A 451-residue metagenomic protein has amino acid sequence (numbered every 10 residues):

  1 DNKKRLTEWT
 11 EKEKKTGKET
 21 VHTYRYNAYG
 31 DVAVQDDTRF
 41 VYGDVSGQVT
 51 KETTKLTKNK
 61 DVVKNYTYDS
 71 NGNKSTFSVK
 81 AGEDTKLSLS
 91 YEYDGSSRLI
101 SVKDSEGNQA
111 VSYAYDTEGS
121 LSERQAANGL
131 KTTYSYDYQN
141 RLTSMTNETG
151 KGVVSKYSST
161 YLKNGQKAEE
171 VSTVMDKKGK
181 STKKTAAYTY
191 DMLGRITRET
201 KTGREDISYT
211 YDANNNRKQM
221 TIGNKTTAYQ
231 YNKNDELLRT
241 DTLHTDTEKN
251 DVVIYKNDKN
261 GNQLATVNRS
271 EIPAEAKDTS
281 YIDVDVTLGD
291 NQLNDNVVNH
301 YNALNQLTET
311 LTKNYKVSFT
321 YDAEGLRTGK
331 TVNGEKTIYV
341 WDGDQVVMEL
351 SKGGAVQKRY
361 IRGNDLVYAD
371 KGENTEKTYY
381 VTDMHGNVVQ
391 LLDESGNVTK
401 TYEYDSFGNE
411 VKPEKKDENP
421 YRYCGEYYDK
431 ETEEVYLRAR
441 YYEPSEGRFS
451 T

Functional and structural regions predicted by a protein language model:
D1, N27, G43-D44, D69 (+18 more regions): Short, acidic, Ser/Thr-enriched surface-loop or helix-capping motifs
D1-N2, E8-T16, H22-Y24, A33-F40 (+21 more regions): Beta-turn initiation residues at beta-strand->coil junctions
K4, G30, S46-G47, G72 (+16 more regions): Glycine-biased flexible loop/turn sites that connect beta-strands or occur in inter-domain linkers
L6, Y24-Y26, V32, Y66-Y68 (+16 more regions): Fold-core signature of tandem repeat domains
Y24, F40-V41, Y66, Y91 (+17 more regions): A residue-level detector for well-ordered beta-strand positions
D44, S90-Y91, G95, G223 (+5 more regions): A motif-centric feature for acidic-aromatic and gly/ser/thr-rich catalytic loops and repeats
T210-Q230, E236, W341-V347: Structured, non-catalytic alpha/beta "coupling" segments that mediate domain-domain communication and provide generic
